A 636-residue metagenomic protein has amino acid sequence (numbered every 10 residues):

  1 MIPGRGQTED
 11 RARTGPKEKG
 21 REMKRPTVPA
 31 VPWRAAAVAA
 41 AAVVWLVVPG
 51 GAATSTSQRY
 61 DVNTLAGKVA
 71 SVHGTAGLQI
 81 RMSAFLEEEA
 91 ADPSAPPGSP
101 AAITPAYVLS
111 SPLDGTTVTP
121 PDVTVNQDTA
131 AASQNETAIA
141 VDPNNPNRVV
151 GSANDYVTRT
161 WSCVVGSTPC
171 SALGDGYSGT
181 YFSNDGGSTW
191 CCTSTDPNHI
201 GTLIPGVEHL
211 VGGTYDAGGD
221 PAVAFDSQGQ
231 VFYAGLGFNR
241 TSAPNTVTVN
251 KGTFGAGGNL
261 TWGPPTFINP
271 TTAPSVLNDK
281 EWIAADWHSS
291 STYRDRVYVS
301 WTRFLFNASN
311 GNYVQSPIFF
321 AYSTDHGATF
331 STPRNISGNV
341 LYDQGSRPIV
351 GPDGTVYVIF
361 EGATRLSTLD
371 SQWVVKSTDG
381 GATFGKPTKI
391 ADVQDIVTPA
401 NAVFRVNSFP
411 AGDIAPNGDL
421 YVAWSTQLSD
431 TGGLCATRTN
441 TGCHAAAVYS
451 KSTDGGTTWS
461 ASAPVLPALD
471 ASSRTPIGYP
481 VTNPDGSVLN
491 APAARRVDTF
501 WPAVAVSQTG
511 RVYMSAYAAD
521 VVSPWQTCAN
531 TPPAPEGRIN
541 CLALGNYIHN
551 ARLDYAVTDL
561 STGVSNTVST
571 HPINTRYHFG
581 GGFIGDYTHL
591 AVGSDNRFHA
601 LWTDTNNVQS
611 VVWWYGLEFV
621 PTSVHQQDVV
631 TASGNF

Functional and structural regions predicted by a protein language model:
I2-E22: Short, Lys/Arg-enriched N-terminal segments with co-localized hydrophobic residues within the first ~10-30 amino acids
R13-K17, A40, E87: A periodicity- and composition-biased signal for non-globular, repetitive helical segments
G20, P29-A30, V43, S83 (+2 more regions): Generic N-terminal initiation segments characterized by hydrophobic and/or small/turn-forming residues
K24-A37: Bacterial N-terminal signal peptides that target proteins for export
A36-V48: Bacterial N-terminal signal peptides
V47-S55: Bacterial Sec-dependent signal peptides at the C-terminal "C-region" and cleavage site
S55-F636: C-terminal PAP-associated
